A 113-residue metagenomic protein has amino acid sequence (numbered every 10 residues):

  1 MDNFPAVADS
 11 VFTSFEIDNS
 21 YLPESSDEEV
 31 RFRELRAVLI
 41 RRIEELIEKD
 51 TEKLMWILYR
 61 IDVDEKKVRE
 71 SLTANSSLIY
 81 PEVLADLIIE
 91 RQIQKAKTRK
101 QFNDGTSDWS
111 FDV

Functional and structural regions predicted by a protein language model:
M1-E28: Short terminal alpha-helical segments
I17-Y21, E52, Q94-Q101: Intrinsically disordered or highly flexible coil/loop and linker segments, enriched in small and charged/polar residues
D27-L58: Short, contiguous, helix-prone interaction/anchoring segments in small proteins
L54-A74: Mid-chain, well-packed structural core segment of small domains
E70-R91: A contiguous, mid-protein "functional segment" used to position or interact with cofactors/ions or partner subunits
D86-V113: Short, Lys/Arg-rich amphipathic alpha-helical interaction segments that bind nucleic acids or acidic protein surfaces
